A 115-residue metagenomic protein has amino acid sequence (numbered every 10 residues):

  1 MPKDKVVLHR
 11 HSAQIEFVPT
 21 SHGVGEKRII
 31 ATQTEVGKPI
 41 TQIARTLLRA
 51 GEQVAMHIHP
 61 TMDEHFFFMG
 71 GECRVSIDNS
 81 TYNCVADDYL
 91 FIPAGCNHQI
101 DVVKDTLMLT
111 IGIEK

Functional and structural regions predicted by a protein language model:
M1-I40, A55: A short, N-terminal "cap"/entry segment at the start of jelly-roll beta-barrel domains of the cupin/DSBH fold
A31, A44-P60: Conserved short histidine dyad/triad with adjacent acidic residue
Q53-A55, L90, A94-Q99: Histidine-centered metal-chelating micro-motifs
T61-C73, D78: Glycine- and acidic-residue-biased ligand/ion/polar-headgroup-sensing regions
M69-G70, V85-A86, K104: A cytosolic small-molecule/anion-sensing beta-strand core signal
E72-R74, T81, N97, L107: Structural motif
N79-A94: Short acidic-glycine-tyrosine-enriched beta hairpin
A94-K115: Ligand-binding loop in jelly-roll beta-barrel domains
